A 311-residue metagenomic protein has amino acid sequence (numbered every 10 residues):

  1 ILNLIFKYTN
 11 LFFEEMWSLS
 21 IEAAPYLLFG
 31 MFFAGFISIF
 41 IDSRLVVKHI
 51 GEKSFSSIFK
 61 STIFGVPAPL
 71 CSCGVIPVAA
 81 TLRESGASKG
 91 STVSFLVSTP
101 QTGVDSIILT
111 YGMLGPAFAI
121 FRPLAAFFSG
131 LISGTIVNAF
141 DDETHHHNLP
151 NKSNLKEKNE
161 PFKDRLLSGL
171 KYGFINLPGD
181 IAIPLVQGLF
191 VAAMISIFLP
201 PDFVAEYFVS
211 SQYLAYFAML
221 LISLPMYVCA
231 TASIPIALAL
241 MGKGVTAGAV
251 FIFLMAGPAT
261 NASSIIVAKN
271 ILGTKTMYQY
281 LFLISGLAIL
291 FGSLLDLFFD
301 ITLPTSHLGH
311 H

Functional and structural regions predicted by a protein language model:
I1-G35, S43-K48, I120-F217, L281-H311: Selected transmembrane alpha-helices and immediately adjacent juxtamembrane segments of polytopic inner-membrane
L2, F6-N10, L19, F55 (+6 more regions): N-proximal short alpha-helices
S18, E22, G30-A34, S61-G65 (+3 more regions): Alpha-helical transmembrane segments of multi-pass integral membrane proteins
S18, E22, Y26-F29, S38 (+5 more regions): Short helix-loop boundary/capping segments at the starts of domains
G35, R44, S57, S61 (+2 more regions): N-terminal, well-ordered alpha-helical segments
G51-F59, G273: Transmembrane-helix boundary/entry motifs in multi-pass membrane transporters
V66-P123, P200-M277, L281: Membrane-interfacial helix-loop connectors
